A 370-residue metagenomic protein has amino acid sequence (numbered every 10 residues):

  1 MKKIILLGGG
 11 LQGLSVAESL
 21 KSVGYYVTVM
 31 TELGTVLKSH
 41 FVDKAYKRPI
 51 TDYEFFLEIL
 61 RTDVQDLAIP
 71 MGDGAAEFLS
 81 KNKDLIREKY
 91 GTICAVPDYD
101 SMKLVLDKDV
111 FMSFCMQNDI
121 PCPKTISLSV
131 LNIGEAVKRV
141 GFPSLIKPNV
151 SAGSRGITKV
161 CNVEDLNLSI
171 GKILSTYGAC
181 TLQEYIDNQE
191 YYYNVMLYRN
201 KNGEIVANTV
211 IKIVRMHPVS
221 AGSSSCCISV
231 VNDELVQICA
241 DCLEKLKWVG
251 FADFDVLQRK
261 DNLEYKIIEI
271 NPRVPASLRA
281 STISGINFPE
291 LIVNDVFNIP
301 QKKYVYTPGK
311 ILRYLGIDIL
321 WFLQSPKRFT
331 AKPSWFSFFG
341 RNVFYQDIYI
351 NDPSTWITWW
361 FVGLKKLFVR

Functional and structural regions predicted by a protein language model:
M1-P97, W359, F368-V369: ATP-binding N-terminal substructure of ATP-dependent carboxylate-amine bond-forming enzymes
A45-T51, I126-S129, T158-C161: Short acidic-hydrophobic, aromatic-tinged amphipathic segments that line or gate anion-handling sites
E88-G156: A conserved helix-loop-beta module that forms one wall/lid of the active-site cleft in ATP-utilizing catalytic domains
P121-P123, P143-L145, G156-Q189, P218-A221 (+2 more regions): Conserved ATP-binding module of the ATP-grasp superfamily
G134-A136, N294-R370: Peripheral (often C-terminal) accessory segments that flank ATP-dependent C-N-forming ligase machineries
E164, K172-I173, E184-K247, N271-V296: ATP-dependent carboxylate/phosphate-activation module, predominantly the ATP-grasp catalytic core and closely related
V249-D261: A short glycine-rich, hydrophobically flanked beta-strand micro-motif that places a catalytic Asp/Glu for divalent metal
K260-N262, I268-I317, W321: Soluble, non-transmembrane catalytic domains of enzymes that act on hydrophobic metabolites at membranes
